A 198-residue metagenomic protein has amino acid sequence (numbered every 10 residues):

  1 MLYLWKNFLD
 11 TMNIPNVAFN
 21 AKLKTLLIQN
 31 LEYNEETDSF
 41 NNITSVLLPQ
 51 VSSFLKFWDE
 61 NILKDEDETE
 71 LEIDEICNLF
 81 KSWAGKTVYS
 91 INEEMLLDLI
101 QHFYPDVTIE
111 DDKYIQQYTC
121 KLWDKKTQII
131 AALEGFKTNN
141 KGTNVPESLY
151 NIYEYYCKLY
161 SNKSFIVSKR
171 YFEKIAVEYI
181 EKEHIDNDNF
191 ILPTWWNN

Functional and structural regions predicted by a protein language model:
L2-N198: Positively charged interface segments
